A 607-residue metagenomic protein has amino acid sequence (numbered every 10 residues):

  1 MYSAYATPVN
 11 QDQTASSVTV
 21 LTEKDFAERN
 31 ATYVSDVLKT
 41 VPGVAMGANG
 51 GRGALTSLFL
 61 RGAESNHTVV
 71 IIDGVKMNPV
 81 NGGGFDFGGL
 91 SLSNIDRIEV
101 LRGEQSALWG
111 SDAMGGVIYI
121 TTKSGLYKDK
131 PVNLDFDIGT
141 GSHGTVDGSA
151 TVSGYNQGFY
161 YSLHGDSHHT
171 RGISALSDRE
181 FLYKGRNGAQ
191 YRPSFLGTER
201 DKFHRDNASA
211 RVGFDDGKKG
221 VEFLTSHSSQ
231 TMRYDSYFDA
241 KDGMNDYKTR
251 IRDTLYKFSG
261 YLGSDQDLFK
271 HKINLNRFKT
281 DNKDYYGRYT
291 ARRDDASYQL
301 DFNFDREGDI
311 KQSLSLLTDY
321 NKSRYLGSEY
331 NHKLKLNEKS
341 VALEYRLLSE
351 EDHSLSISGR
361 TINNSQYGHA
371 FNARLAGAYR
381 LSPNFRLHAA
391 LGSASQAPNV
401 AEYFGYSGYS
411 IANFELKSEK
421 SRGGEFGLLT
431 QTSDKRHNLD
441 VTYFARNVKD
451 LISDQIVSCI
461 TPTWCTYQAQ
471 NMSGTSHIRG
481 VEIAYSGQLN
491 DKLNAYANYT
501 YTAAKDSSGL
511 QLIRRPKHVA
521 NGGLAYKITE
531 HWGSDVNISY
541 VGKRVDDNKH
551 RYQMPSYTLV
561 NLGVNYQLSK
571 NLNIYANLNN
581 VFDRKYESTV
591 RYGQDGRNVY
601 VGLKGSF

Functional and structural regions predicted by a protein language model:
M1-A27, S65: Short, acidic, small-residue-rich periplasmic hinge/interaction motif at the N-terminus of Gram-negative outer-membrane
S35, K39-V75: Extracytoplasmic beta-strand/coil segments of soluble accessory domains associated with Gram-negative outer-membrane
V75-E104, N413: Short acidic/polar hinge/loop motifs at secondary-structure boundaries that mediate gating or recognition
L90-D135: A beta-strand signature from Gram-negative outer-membrane beta-barrel systems, especially the internal plug domain
Y119, Y127-D129, D135-G139, V146 (+1 more regions): Periplasmic-side early beta-strands and strand-to-turn transitions of outer-membrane beta-barrels
G213-Q230, Y247-A370, R374-R380, N438-Y443 (+2 more regions): Face-selective signature of the C-terminal outer-membrane beta-barrel domain
A240, N245-S259, G263, S365-Y367 (+7 more regions): Outer-membrane beta-barrel signature, preferentially recognizing the C-terminal barrel domain of Gram-negative
D352, A445-N447, Q470-D547, N573 (+2 more regions): Gram-negative outer-membrane beta-barrel transporters
